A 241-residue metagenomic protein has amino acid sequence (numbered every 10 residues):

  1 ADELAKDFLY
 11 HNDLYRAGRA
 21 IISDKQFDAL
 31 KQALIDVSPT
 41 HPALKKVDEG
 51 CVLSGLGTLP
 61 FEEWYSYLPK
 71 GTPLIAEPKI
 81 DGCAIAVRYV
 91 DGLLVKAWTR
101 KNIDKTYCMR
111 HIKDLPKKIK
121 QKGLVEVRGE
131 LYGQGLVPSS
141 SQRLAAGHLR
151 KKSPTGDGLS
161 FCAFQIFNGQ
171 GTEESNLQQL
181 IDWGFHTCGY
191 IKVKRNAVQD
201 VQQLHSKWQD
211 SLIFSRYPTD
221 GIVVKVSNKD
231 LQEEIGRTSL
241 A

Functional and structural regions predicted by a protein language model:
A1-A241: RNA/tRNA-interacting regions in translation and RNA-turnover enzymes
